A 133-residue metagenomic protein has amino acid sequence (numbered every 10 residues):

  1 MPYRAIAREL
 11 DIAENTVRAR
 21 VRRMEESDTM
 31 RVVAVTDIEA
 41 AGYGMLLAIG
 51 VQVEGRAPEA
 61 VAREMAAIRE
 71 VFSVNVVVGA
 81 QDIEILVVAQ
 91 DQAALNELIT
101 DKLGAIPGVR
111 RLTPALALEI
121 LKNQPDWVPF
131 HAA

Functional and structural regions predicted by a protein language model:
M1-A133: A compositional/biophysical signature of low hydrophobicity enriched in polar/charged and small residues
